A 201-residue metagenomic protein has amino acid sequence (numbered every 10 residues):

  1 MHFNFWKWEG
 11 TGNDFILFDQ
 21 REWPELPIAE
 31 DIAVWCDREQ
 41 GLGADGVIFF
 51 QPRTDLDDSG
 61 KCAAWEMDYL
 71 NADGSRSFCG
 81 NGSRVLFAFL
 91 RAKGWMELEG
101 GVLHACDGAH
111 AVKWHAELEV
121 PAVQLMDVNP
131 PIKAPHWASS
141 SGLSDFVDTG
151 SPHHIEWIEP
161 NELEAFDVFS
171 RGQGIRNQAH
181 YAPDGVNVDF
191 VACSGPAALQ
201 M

Functional and structural regions predicted by a protein language model:
M1-L118, I155-M201: A glycine-rich beta-to-alpha transition motif near the start of alpha/beta enzyme domains, typified by
P121-L125: Intrinsically disordered, low-complexity "prion-like" regions in eukaryotic RNA/RNP-associated proteins and certain
M126-L143, S170: Active-site glycine-rich loop that binds ribose-phosphate moieties when present
W137-A138, G142-A165: Internal active-site segments that recognize and position negatively charged phosphoryl groups and nucleotide moieties
